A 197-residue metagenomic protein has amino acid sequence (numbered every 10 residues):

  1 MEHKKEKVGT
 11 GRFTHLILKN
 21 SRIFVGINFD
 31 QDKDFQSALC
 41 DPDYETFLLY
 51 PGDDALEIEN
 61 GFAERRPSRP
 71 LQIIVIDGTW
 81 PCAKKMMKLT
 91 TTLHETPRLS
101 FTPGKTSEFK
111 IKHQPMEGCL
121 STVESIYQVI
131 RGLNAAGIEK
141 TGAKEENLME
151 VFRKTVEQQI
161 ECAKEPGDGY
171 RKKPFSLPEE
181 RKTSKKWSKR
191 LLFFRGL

Functional and structural regions predicted by a protein language model:
M1-S37, E165, G169-K186, L191-L197: N-terminal active-site beta-alpha-beta segment that forms phosphate/nucleotide-binding and substrate-recognition loops
E2-H3, N28-F29, D54, F101-T106: Short, acidic/turn-prone active-site loops that include or flank metal/cofactor- and phosphate-binding residues
K4, V8, D43, D77-W80 (+1 more regions): Alpha-helix initiation and capping sites
V8, D32-F35, E59, S107-K112: Short, charged, surface-exposed secondary-structure boundary motifs
K19-K88, T92: S-adenosyl-L-methionine/SAH cofactor-binding core of RNA-modifying enzymes
Q72, W80-L197: C-terminal folded domains that constitute the principal catalytic or ligand-binding module of multi-domain proteins
